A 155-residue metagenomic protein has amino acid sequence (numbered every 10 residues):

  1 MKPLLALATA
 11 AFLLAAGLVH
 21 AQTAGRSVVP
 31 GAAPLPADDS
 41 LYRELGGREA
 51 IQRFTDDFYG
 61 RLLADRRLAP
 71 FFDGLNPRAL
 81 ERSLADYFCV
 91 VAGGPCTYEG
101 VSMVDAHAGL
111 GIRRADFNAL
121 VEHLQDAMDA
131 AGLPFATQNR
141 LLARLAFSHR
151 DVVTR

Functional and structural regions predicted by a protein language model:
M1-L4: Positively charged n-region of N-terminal signal peptides that target proteins for export
A6-A16: Bacterial N-terminal signal peptides
A21-R155: Core of compact, soluble alpha-helical bundle domains
